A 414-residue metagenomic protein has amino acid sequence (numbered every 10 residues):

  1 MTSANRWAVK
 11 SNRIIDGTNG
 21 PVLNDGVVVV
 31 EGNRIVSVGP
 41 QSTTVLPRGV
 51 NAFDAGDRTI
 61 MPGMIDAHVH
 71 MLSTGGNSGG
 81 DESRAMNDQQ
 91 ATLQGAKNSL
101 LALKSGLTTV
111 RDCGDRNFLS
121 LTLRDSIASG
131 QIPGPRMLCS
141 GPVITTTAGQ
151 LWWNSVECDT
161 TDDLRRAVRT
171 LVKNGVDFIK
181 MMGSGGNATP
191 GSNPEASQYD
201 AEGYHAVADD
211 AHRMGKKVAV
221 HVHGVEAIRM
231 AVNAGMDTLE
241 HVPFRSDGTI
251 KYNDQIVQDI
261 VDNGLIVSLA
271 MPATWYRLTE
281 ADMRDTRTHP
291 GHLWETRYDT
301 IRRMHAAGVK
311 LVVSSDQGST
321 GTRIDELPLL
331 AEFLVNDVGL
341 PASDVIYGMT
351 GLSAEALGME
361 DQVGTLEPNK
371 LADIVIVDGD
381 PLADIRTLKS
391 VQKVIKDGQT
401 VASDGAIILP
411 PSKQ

Functional and structural regions predicted by a protein language model:
M1-W7, I14, T18-M61, D81-E82 (+2 more regions): Histidine-rich, glycine-flanked metal-binding segment
N12, M349-G351, P368-K413: C-terminal cap of metal-dependent C-N hydrolases
R58-S129, Q150, E202, E226-R229 (+1 more regions): Metal-associated gating/positioning segment near the N- to mid-region
G75-S78, S120, T189-S192, I228-M236 (+6 more regions): Histidine/acidic-residue-rich catalytic or RNA/ligand-binding cores of hydrolases and nuclease-related proteins
G80-L93, G149-R166, K217-A219: Active-site mouth loops of central-metabolism enzymes
Q94-L119, G134-T145, V176-T189, K217 (+3 more regions): Divalent metal-dependent hydrolysis catalytic cores, especially in the metallo-beta-lactamase
D125-V143, E195-V220, I260-L269: Alpha-helix-loop-beta-strand connector modules within alpha/beta enzyme cores
R213, L293-D378: His/Asp/Glu-enriched, well-ordered alpha-helical/loop segment that forms or immediately abuts the divalent-metal
